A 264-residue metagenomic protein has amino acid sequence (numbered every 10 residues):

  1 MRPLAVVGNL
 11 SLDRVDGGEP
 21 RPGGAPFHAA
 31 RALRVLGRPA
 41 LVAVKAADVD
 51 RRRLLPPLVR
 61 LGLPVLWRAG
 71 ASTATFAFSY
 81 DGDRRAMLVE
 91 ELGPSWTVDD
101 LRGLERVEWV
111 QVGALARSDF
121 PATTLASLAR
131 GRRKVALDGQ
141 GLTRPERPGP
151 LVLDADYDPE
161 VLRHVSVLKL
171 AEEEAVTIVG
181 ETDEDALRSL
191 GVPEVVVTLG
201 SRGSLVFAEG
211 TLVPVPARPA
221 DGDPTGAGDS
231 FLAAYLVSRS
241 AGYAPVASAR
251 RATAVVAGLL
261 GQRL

Functional and structural regions predicted by a protein language model:
R2-P3, L12-P20, V35-A114, S118 (+1 more regions): Conserved N-terminal subdomain of the carbohydrate kinase-like
G8, V44-A46, G139, L199: Short beta-strand/turn micro-motifs composed of small residues that flank or help shape donor/cofactor-binding pockets
G8-L10, S230: Active-site metal-binding loops of divalent metal-dependent hydrolases
G24-A25: Conserved alpha-helical elements of sugar-nucleotide-dependent glycosyltransferases
A30-P39, S238-A241: Alpha-helix C-terminal capping segments
R31, F76-S79, G203-F207: Short beta-strand scaffold segments in enzyme catalytic cores
W109-D185, G203: Conserved beta-alpha-beta core of the PfkB/ribokinase-like small-molecule kinase fold
V152-D156, D183-L264: Conserved phosphate-binding/catalytic region of the ribokinase-like
